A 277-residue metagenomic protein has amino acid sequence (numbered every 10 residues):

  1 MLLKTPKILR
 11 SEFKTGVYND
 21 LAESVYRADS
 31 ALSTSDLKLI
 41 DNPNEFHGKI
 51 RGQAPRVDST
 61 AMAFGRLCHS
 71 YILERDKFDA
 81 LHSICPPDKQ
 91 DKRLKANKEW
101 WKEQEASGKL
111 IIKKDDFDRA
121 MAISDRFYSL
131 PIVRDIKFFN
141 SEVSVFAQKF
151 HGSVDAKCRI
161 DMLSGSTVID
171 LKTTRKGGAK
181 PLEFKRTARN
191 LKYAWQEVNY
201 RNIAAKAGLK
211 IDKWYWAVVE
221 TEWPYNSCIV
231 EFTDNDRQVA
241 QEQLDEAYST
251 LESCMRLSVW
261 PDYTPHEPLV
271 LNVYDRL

Functional and structural regions predicted by a protein language model:
M1-K157, T264-P265: Metal-dependent nuclease catalytic cores that hydrolyze phosphodiester bonds in DNA/RNA, characterized by
R10, T187-A194, N199-L277: Metal-dependent nuclease catalytic regions and adjoining charged, substrate-binding loops involved in nucleic-acid end
Q53-V57, A106-I112, K180-L191, N235: Short histidine-centered catalytic/ligand-binding loop motif
C68-H69, M162, L244: A residue-level signal for conserved active-site and pocket-lining positions in enzyme catalytic cores
I72-K77, K149, T173-K176, A205 (+2 more regions): Hydrophobic/aromatic-lined pockets within catalytic cores
L130-K137, S164-D170, A205-D212: Secondary-structure boundary elements
N140, Q148-R159, R175-K176, D245 (+1 more regions): Glycosyltransferase-associated regions of secretory-pathway enzymes, highlighting luminal stem/catalytic domains
I160-R186, Y200: Conserved catalytic cores of phosphodiester-cleaving nucleases, focusing on short active-site segments
